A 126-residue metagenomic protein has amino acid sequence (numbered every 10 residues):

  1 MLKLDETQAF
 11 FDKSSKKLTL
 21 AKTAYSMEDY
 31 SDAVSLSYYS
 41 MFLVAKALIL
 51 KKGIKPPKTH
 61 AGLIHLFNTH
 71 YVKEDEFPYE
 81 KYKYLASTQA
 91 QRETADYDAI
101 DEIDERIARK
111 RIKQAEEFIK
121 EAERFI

Functional and structural regions predicted by a protein language model:
M1-I126: Terminal alpha-helical segments
